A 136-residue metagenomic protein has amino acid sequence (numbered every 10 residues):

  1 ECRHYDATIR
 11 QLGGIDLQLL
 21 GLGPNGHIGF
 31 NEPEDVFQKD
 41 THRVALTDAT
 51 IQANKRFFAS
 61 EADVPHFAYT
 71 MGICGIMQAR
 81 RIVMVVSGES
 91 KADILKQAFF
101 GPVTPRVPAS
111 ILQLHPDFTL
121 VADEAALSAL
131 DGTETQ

Functional and structural regions predicted by a protein language model:
E1-Q136: Conserved phosphate- and dinucleotide-binding cores of soluble alpha/beta proteins, encompassing both enzyme active
